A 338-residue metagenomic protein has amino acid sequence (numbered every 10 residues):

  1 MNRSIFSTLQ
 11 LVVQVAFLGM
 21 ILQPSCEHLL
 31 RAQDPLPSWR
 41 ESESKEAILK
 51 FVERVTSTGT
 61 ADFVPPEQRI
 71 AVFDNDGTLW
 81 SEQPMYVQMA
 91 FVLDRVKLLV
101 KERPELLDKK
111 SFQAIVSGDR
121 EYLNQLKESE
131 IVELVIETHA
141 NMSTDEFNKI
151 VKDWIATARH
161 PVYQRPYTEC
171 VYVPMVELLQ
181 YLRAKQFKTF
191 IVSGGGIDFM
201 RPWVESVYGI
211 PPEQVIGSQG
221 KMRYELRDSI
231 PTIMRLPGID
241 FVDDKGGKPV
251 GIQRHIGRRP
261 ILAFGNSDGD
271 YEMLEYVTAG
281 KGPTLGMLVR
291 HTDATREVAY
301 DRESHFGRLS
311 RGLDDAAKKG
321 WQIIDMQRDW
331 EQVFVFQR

Functional and structural regions predicted by a protein language model:
M1-V13: Bacterial N-terminal signal peptides that target proteins for export
Q10-S25: Bacterial N-terminal signal peptides
L29-W39, E43-L49, E53, Q68 (+2 more regions): C-terminal cap/substrate-recognition subdomain and adjoining C-terminal extension of metal-dependent phosphatase-like
F51-I70, Q83-P84: N-terminal carbohydrate-binding/catalytic regions of secreted carbohydrate-active enzymes
R69-P84, L274: Asp-based phosphoryl-transfer active-site loop
W80-E82, Y122, P202, E213: Secretory-pathway/luminal and periplasmic proteins that interact with or process carbohydrate-rich
E82-M85, A90-L93, P202-W203, Y276: Short, solvent-exposed loop/turn and secondary-structure capping segments
M85, A90-E169, V173: A metal-dependent, Asp-based hydrolase signature
